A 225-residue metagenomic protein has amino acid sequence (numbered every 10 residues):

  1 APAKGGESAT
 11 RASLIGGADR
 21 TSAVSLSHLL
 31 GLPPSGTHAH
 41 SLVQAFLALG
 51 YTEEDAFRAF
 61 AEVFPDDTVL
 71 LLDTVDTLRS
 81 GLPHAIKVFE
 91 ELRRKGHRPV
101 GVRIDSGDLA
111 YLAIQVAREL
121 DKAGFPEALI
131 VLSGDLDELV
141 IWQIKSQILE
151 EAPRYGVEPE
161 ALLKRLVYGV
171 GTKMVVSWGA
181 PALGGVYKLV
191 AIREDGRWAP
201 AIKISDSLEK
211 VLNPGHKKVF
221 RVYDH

Functional and structural regions predicted by a protein language model:
A1-F125, L139-Q143, I148-E150, M174: Buried, small/hydrophobic-residue-enriched core segments of structured protein domains
G107, Q115-A128, L136-H225: Gly/Ser/Thr/Ala-enriched C-terminal appendages of enzymes
